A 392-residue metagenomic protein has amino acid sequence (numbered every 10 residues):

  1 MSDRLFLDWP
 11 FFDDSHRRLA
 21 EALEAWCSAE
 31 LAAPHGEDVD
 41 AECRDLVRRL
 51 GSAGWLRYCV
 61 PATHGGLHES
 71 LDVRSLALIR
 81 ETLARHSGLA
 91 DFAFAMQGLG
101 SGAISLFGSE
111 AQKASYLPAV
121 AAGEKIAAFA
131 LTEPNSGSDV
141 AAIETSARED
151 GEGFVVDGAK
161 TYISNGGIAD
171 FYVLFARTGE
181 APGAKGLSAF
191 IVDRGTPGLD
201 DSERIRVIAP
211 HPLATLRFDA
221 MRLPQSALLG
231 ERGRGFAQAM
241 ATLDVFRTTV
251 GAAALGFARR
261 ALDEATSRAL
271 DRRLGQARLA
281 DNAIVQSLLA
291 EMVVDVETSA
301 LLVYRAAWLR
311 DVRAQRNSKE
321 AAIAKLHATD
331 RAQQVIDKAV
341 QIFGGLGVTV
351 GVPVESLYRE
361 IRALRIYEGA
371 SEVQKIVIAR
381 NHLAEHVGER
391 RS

Functional and structural regions predicted by a protein language model:
M1-R85, F107-Q112, A119, G123 (+4 more regions): Alpha-helical interface subdomain recognition
G54, R80-A84, A176, V192-P197 (+1 more regions): Short Ser/Thr-interspersed hydrophobic loop/turn segments at strand-loop and sheet-helix junctions that line or gate
G88-A111, G137: N-terminal glycine-rich flavin-associated loop
A93, N135-S138, Y162-N165, G179-A181 (+1 more regions): Short Gly/Pro-enriched turn/cap motifs at secondary-structure boundaries
I126-R148: A gly/ser-rich beta-alpha-beta helix-loop segment of oxidoreductase catalytic cores
A142, G195-P224: Flexible, small-/acidic-enriched active-site or ligand-binding loops
D157-L199: A short core secondary-structure module
A220-Q238: Long, acidic (Asp/Glu-rich), low-complexity accessory segments flanking structured domains
